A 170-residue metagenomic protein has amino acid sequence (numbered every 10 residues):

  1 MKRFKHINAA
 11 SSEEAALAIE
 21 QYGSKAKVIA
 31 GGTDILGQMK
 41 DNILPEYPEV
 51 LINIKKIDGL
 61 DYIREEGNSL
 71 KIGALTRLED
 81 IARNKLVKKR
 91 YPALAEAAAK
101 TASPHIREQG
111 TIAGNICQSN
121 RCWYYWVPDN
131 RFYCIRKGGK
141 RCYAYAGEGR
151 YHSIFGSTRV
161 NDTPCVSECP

Functional and structural regions predicted by a protein language model:
M1-P170: C-terminal structural segment of proteins
